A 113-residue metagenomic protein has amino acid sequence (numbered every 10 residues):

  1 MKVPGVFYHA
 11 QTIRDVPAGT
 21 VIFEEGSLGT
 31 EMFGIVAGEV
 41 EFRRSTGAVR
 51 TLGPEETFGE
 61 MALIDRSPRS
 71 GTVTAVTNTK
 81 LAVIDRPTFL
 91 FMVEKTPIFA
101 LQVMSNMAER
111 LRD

Functional and structural regions predicted by a protein language model:
M1-D113: Cytosolic regulatory regions built on CNB/CRP/Popeye-like sensor folds
